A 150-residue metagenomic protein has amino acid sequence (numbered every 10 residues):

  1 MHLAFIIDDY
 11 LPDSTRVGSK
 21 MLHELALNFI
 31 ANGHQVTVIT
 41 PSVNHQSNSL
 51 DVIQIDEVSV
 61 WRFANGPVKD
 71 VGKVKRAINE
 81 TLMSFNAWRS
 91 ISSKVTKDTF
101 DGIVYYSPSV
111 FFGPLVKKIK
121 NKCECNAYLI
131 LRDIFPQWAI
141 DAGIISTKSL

Functional and structural regions predicted by a protein language model:
M1-S59: N-terminal subdomain of nucleotide-sugar transferases
D8, V68-K75, D98, C125-L150: Acceptor-binding helix/loop patch of EC 2.4 sugar-transfer enzymes, predominantly nucleotide-sugar-dependent
Y10-L11, V43, P67, V110 (+1 more regions): Short, glycine/serine-rich, charged loops/turns that create anion-binding and catalytic segments at active sites
T15-R16, S47-N48, G72, G113-V116 (+1 more regions): Short glycine-/acidic-enriched loop or helix-start segments at secondary-structure transitions that form or flank
G18-M21, D51-I53, K75-R76, K117-K120 (+1 more regions): Short, glycine/charged-enriched secondary-structure capping and boundary segments
G18-S19, E80-S84, L150: A conditional alpha-helix N-cap/helix-loop micro-motif detector
I39-K94: A conserved catalytic-core segment of Leloir-type glycosyltransferases
S84-I91, F100-C125, L129-R132, Q137: An aromatic- and histidine-rich active-site surface loop
